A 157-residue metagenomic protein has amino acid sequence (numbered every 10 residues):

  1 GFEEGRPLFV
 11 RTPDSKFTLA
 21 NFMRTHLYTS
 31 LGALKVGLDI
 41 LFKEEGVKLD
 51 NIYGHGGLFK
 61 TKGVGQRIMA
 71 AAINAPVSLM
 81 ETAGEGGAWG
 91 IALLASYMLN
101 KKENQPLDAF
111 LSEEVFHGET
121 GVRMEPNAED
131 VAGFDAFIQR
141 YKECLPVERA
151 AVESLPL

Functional and structural regions predicted by a protein language model:
G1-L157: Glycine/Thr-rich phosphate-binding loops that ligate phosphate moieties of nucleotide and other phosphorylated ligands
